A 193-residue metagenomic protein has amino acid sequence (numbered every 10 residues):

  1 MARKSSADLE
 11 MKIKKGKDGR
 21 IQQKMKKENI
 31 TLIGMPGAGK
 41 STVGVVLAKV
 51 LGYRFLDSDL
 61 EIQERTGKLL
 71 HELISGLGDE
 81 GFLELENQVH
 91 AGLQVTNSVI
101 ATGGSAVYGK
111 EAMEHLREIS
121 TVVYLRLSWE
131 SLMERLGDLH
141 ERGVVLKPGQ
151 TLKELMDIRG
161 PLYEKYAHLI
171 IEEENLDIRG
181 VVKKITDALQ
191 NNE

Functional and structural regions predicted by a protein language model:
A2-K4, K12-K27, V46, V50 (+1 more regions): NTP-dependent small-molecule kinase module
L32: Hydrophobic anchor at the beta1->P-loop junction of P-loop NTPases
M35: P-loop (Walker A) phosphate-binding loop of NTP-binding proteins
S41: Walker A/P-loop
D57-A106, K110-H115: ATP-dependent small-molecule kinase phosphotransfer cores that center on conserved nucleotide phosphate-binding segments
S98, V122-V123, L169-I170: Short, well-ordered beta-strand core segments
G104-V107, S128-E130, L176: Short glycine-rich anion-binding loops that position phosphate/pyrophosphate groups of nucleotides and phosphorylated
E118-G160: A glycine- and Lys/Arg-enriched "phosphate-lid" helix/loop adjacent to the NTP-binding pocket of small-molecule kinases
